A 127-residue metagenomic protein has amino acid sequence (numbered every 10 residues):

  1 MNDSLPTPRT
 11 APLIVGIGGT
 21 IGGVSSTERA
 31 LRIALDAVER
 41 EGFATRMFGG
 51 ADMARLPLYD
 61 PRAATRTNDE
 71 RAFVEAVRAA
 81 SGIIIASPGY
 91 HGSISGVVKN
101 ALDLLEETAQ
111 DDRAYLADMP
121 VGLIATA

Functional and structural regions predicted by a protein language model:
M1-D111: N-terminal beta1-alpha1-beta2 submodule of the flavodoxin-like/Rossmannoid cofactor-binding fold
L116-A127: Short, glycine-/small-residue-rich phosphate/pyrophosphate-handling segment
